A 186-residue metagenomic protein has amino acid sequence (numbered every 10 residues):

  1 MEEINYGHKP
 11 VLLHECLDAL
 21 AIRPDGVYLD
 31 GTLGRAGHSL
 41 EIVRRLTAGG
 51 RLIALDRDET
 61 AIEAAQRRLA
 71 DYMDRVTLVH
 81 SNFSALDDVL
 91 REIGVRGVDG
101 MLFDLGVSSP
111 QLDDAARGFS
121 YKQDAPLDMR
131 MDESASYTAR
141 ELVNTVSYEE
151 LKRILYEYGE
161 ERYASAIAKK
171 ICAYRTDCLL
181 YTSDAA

Functional and structural regions predicted by a protein language model:
M1-V11: Class I SAM-dependent methyltransferase Rossmann-like catalytic core, especially the SAM/SAH-binding loop
P10-P24: Conserved alpha-helix/loop element of class I SAM-dependent methyltransferases that forms part of the SAM/SAH-binding
R23, V89-G100: A short acidic, Gly/Pro-enriched loop at the edge of an enzyme's catalytic core that lines a small-molecule cofactor
V27-A85: SAM cofactor-binding core of SAM-dependent methyltransferases, primarily the Rossmann-like beta-alpha-beta module
T32, D104, I171: Residue-level signal for inorganic ion chemistry
D99-N144: A mobile, often basic/glycine-rich helix-loop segment that functions as the active-site lid/recognition loop
A139-L179: Conserved Class I SAM-dependent methyltransferase catalytic core
Y181-A186: Conserved small/polar residues in nucleotide/adenosyl-binding loops
